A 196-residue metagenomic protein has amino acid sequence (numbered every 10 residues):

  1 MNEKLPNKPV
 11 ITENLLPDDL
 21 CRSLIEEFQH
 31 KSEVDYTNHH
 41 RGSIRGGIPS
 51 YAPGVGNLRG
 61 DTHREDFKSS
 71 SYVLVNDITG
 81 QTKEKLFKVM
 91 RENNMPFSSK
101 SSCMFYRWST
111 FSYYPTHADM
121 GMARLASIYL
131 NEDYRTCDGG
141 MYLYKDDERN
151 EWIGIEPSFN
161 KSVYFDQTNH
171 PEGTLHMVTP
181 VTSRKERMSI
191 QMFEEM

Functional and structural regions predicted by a protein language model:
M1-N93: Non-heme Fe(II)/2-oxoglutarate
D19-R22, R45-G47, S99, S112-T116 (+2 more regions): Short catalytic/ligand-binding loop motif for oxyanion handling, primarily in non-cytosolic enzymes, centered on
N93-M104, D138: A short coil-to-beta-strand element that immediately follows conserved catalytic motifs
C103-M104, Y114, R124-A126, G139-Y142: Conserved active-site beta-strand-loop modules that form the wall/rim of enzyme catalytic pockets and either contain
R107, D119-R135, M192-E194: Short, conserved beta-strand element in jelly-roll/cupin
W108-S112, N160: Tight coil/turn sites that cap or link beta-strands
Y113-R124, N150: A short beta-loop-beta micro-motif enriched in histidine and acidic residues
M122, D138-M196: Catalytic core of Fe(II)/2-oxoglutarate
